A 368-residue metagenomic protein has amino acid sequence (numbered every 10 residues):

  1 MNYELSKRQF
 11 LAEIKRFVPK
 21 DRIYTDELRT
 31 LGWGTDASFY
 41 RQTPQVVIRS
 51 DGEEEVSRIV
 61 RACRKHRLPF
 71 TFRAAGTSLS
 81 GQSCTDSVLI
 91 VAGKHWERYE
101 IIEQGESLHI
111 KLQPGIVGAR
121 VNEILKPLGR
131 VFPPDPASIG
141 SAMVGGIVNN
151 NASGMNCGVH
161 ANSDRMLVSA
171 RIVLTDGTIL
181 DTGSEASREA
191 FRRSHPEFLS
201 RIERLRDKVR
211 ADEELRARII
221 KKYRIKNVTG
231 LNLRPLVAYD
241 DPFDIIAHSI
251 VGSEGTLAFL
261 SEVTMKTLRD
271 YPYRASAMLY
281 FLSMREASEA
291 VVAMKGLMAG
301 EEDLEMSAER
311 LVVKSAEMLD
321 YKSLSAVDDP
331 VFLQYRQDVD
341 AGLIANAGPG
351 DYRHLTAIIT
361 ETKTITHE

Functional and structural regions predicted by a protein language model:
M1-K65, A75-L108, A137, H160 (+4 more regions): N-terminal flexible segment immediately upstream of the FAD-binding catalytic core in FAD-dependent oxidoreductases
F10, I59, V121-I124, A287-A293 (+1 more regions): Hydrophobic side chains in well-ordered alpha-helices
I14, S38-F70, V88, A92-P136 (+3 more regions): N-terminal glycine-rich flavin-associated loop
E27, F72-G76, S83, P114 (+5 more regions): Glycine-rich, histidine-containing beta strand-loop boundary motifs that form or position
F70-F72, L79-S80, V121, A277 (+1 more regions): Extended, hydrophobic alpha-helical segments in both membrane/secreted and soluble proteins
T77-S78, S138-V148, S253: Conserved A3 ("GATE") glycine/threonine-rich loop of ANL adenylate-forming enzymes
I147-N149, N156-H160, L167-E368: C-terminal substrate-binding/cap subdomain adjacent to the FAD-binding core in PCMH-type and related FAD-linked
